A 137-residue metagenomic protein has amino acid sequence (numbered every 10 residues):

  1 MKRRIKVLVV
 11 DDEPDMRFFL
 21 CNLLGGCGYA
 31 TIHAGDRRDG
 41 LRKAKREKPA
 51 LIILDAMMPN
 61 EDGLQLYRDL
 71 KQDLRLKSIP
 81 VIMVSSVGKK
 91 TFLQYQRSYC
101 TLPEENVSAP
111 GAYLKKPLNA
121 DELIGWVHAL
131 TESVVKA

Functional and structural regions predicted by a protein language model:
M1-K6, T101, A109, D121-A137: Non-catalytic signal-transmission and effector/linker regions of two-component phosphorelay proteins
R17, P59, K77, K89: The feature encodes the CheY-like receiver
F18-G26: Charged docking surfaces used in two-component/phosphorelay signaling
G28-G35, K43: Short hydrophobic/Thr-rich beta-strand motif most characteristic of the beta2 strand and flanking loop of CheY-like
D36-D39, D62-R68: Acidic catalytic/metal-coordinating carboxylates
E47-I53, M58: Active-site beta3 strand of CheY-like receiver
Q65, G88-K115, D121, G125: Alpha4 helix (beta4-alpha4-beta5 surface) of REC/receiver domains from two-component response regulators
